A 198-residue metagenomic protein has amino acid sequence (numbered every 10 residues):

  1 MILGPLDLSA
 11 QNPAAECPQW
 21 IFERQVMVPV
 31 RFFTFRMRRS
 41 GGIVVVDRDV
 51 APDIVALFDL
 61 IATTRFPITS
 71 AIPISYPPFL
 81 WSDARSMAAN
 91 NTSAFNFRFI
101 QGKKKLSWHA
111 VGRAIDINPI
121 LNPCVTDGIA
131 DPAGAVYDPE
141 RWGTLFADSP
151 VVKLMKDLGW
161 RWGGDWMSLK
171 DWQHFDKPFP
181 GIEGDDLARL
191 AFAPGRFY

Functional and structural regions predicted by a protein language model:
M1-P13, L190, G195-Y198: N-terminal secretory targeting signals
I2, I21-R24, A89, V111: A short, polar/charged loop/turn motif at coil->beta-strand junctions and beta-hairpin connectors
A10-E16, S40-R48, F99-Q101: N-terminal post-signal-peptidase region of extra-cytosolic proteins
Q11, P18-I21, D165: Short linear motifs in intrinsically disordered
W20-M87: Active-site acidic/histidine clusters and adjacent loop/turn architecture that either coordinate catalytic ions
V28-V30, L57, I61, F95 (+3 more regions): Generic structural hydrophobic/aromatic packing signal, biased to beta-strands
I68-R113, L121-C124: Active-site-adjacent loop/helix surface patches within enzyme catalytic domains that shape the substrate-binding cleft
F99-L106, V111-Y198: Catalytic cores and adjacent binding grooves of peptidoglycan-active enzymes
